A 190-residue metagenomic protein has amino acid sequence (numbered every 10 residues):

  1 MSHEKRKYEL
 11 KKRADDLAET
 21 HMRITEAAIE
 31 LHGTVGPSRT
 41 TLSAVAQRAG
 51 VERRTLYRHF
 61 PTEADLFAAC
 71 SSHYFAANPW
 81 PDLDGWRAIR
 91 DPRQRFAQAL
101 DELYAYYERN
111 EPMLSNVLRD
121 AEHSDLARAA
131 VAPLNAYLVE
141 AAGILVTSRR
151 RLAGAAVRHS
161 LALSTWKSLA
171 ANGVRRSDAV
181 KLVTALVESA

Functional and structural regions predicted by a protein language model:
M1-V51, R58, A64-D65: Basic, helix-initiating cap at the start of DNA-binding domains
H32, D65-Y74, L114: Alpha-helical DNA-contacting segments of helix-turn-helix folds
L42, S71-P79: Short, basic, alpha-helical segments at the C-terminal edge of helix-turn-helix-like DNA-binding modules
E52, R175: Helix-turn-helix DNA-binding motif, specifically the short coil turn and the N-cap/start of the second
H59, A69, L182: Residues in the recognition helix of alpha-helical DNA-binding motifs
E63, A69, W80-R109, N135: Hydrophobic alpha-helical connector segments
D101-L118, H123-A155, D178-S189: Amphipathic alpha-helical packing segments from all-alpha helical-bundle domains
